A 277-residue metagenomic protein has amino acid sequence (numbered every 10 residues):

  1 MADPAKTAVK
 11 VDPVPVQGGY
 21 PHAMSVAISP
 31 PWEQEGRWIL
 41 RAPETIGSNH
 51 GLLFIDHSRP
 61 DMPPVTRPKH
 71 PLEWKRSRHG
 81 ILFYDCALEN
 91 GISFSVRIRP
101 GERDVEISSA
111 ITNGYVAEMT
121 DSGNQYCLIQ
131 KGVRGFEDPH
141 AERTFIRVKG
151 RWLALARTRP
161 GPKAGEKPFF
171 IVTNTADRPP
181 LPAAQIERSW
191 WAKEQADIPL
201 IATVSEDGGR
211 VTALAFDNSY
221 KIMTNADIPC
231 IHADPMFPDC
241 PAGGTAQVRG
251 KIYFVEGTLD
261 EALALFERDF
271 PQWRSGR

Functional and structural regions predicted by a protein language model:
A2-P71: Acidic-aromatic substrate-binding/catalytic surfaces of carbohydrate-active enzymes
A2-V11, P63, R76, D85-A87 (+1 more regions): Beta-strand-rich recognition/accessory modules
P15-Q17, S95-D104, V116-E118, D239-P241: Short, solvent-exposed beta-strand/turn "edge" segments of beta-rich domains on protein surfaces
Y20-H22, G36, G80, I92 (+3 more regions): Residues at beta-strand starts and edge strands
G51-E102, E118-S122: Extended, loop-rich substrate-binding clefts of extracytoplasmic carbohydrate-active enzymes
F94-I98, S109, P235: Hydrophobic/aromatic beta-strand elements that line small-molecule binding cavities or substrate pockets in beta-rich
P100-R151: Acidic (Asp/Glu-rich), glycine- and aromatic
E142-S189: Low-complexity, serine/threonine/proline-enriched polar segments
